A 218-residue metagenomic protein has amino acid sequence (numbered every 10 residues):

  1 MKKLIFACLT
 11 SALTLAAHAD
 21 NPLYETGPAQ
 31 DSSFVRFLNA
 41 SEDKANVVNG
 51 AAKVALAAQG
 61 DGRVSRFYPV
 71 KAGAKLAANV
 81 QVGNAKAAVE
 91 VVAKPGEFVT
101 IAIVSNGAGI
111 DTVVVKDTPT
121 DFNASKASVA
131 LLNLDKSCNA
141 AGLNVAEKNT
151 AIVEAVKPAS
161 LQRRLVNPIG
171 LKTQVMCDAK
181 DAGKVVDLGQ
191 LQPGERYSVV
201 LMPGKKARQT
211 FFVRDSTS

Functional and structural regions predicted by a protein language model:
M1-A19: Gram-negative bacterial Sec-dependent N-terminal signal peptides
A19-S218: Intrinsically disordered, low-complexity polar regions and short flexible loop motifs
